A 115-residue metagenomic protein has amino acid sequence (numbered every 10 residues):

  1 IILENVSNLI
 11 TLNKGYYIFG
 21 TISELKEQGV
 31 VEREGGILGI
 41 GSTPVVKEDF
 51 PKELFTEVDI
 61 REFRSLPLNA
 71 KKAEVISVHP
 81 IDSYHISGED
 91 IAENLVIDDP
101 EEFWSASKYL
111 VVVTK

Functional and structural regions predicted by a protein language model:
I2-K115: Membrane-proximal structural modules of membrane-associated proteins and complexes
